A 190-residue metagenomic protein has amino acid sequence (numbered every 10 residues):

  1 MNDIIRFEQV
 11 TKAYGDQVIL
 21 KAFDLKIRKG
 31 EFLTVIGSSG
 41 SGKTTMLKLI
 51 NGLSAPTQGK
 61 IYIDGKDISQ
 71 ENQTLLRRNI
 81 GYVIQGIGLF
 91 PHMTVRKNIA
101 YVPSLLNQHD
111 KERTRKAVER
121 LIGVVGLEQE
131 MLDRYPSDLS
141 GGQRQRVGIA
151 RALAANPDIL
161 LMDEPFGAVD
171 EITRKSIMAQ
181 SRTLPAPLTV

Functional and structural regions predicted by a protein language model:
I36-S38: The feature captures the beta-strand-to-loop junction immediately N-terminal to the Walker
N51: Helix-to-loop junction immediately C-terminal to a conserved catalytic motif
G59-D67, L76: Conserved ABC transporter NBD signature motif
R96-L105, R115, E119: Short helical segment in ABC ATPase nucleotide-binding domains corresponding to the A-loop/adjacent helical element
K111-E130, T183: Conserved ABC ATPase "signature" region
Y135-L139, Q143: Conserved ABC ATPase signature
S137, A155, L161, R174 (+1 more regions): Conserved signature/switch motifs of ABC ATPase nucleotide-binding domains
I149: Hydrophobic anchor residue at the start of the ABC signature
